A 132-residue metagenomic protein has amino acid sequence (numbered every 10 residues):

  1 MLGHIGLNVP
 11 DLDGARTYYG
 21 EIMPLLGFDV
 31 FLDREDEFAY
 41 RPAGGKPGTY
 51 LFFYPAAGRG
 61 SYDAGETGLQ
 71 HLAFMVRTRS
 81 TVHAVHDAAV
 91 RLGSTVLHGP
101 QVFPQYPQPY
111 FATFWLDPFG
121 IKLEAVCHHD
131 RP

Functional and structural regions predicted by a protein language model:
M1, G65-L69, P107: Short glycine-enriched loop/turn motifs at secondary-structure junctions
M1-R16, L72, H129-P132: N-terminal beta-strand motif that seeds the catalytic metal site of vicinal oxygen chelate
N8-L51: Core segments of cupin and vicinal oxygen chelate
V9-G14, A73-F114, P118: Vicinal oxygen chelate
R41-R77, H83-A84, R91: Long, continuous compositionally biased terminal/linker segments
W115-P132: Short, contiguous alpha-helical
